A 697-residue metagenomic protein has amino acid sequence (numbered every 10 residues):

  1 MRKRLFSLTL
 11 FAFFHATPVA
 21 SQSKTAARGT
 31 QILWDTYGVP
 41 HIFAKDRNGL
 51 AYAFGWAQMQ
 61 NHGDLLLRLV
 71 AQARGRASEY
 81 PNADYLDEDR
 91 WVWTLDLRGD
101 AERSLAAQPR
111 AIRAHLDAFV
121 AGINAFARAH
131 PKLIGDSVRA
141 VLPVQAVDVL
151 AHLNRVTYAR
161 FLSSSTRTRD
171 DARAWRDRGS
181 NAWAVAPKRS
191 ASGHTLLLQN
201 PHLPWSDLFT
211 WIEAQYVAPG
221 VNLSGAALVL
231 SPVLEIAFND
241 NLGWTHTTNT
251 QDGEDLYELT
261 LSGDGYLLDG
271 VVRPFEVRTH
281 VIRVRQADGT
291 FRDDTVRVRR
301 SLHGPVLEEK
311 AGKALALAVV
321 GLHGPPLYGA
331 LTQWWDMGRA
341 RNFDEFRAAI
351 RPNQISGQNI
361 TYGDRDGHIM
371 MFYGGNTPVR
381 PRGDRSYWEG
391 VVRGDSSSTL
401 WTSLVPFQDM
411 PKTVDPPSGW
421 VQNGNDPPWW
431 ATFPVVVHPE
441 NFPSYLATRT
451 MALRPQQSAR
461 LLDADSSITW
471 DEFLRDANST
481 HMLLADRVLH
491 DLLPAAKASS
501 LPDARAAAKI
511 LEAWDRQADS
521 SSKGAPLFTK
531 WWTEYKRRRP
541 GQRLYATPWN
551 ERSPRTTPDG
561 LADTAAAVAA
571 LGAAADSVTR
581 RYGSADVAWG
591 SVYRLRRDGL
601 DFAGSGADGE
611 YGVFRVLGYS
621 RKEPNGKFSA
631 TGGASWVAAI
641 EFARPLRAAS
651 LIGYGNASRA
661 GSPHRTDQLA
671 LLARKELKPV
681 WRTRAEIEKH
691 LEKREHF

Functional and structural regions predicted by a protein language model:
R2-L8: Sec-dependent signal peptide recognition, specifically the positively charged N-region followed immediately by
S23-D503, K509, A513-F697: C-terminal/peripheral segments of proteins
